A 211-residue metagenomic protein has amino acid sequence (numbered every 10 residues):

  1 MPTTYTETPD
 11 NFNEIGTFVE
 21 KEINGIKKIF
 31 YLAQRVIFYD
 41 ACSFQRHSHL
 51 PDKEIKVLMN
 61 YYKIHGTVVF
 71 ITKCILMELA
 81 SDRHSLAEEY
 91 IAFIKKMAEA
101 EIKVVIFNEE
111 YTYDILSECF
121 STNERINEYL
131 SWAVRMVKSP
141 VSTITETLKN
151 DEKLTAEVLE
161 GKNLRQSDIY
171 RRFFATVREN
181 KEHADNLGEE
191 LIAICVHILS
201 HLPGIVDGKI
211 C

Functional and structural regions predicted by a protein language model:
P2-V206: Active-site-proximal, substrate-binding regions of enzyme catalytic domains and RNA-binding/basic surfaces
I210-C211: A two-mode feature
